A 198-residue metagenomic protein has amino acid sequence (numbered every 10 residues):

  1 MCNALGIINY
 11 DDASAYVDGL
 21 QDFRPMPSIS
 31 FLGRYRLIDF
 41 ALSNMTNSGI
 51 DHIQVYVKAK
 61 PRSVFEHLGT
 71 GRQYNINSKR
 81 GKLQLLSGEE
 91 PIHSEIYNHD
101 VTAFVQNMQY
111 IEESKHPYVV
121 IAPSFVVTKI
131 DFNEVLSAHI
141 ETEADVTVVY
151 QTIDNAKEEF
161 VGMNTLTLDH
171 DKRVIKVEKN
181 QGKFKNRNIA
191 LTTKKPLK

Functional and structural regions predicted by a protein language model:
M1-K198: Unchanged
